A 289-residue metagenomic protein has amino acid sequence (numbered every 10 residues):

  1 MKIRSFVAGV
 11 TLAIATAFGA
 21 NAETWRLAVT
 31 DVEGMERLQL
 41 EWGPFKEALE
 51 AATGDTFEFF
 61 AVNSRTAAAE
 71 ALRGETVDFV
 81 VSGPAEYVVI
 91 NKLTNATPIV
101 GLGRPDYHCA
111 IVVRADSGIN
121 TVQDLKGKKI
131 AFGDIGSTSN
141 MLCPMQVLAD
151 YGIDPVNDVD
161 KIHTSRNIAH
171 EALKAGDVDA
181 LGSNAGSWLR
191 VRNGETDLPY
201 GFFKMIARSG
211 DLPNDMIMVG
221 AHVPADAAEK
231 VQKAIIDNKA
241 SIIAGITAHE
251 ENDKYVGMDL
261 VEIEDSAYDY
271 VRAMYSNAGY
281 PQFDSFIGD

Functional and structural regions predicted by a protein language model:
A8-T16: Bacterial N-terminal signal peptides
T16-A22: Sec/Tat signal peptide C-region and signal peptidase I cleavage site
E23-A28, E33-P44, V223-D289: An extracytoplasmic/periplasmic, membrane-proximal ligand-sensing/linker region
E23-E50, A85, H108-E171, D253-G257: Bilobed "Venus flytrap"/periplasmic-binding protein-like clamshell domains and structurally analogous long
V29-D31, A61-R65, E75-V88, L102 (+2 more regions): Beta->alpha turn/N-cap motifs
E50-A61, T76, D150-T164, Y200-F202 (+1 more regions): A local structural motif
N95-G103, I206-A207: A structural signal for short loop-to-beta-strand junctions that line the ligand-binding cleft of periplasmic/secreted
S117, K129-A227: Pocket-lining segment of extracytoplasmic ligand-binding domains
